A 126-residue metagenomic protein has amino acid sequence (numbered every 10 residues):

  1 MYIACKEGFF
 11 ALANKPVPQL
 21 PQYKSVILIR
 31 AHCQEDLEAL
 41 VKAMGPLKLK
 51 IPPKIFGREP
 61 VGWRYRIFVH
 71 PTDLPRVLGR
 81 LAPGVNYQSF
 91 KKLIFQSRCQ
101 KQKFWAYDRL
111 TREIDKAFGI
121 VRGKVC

Functional and structural regions predicted by a protein language model:
M1-C126: Structured alpha/beta or helical-core interaction and ligand-binding surfaces enriched in interleaved
